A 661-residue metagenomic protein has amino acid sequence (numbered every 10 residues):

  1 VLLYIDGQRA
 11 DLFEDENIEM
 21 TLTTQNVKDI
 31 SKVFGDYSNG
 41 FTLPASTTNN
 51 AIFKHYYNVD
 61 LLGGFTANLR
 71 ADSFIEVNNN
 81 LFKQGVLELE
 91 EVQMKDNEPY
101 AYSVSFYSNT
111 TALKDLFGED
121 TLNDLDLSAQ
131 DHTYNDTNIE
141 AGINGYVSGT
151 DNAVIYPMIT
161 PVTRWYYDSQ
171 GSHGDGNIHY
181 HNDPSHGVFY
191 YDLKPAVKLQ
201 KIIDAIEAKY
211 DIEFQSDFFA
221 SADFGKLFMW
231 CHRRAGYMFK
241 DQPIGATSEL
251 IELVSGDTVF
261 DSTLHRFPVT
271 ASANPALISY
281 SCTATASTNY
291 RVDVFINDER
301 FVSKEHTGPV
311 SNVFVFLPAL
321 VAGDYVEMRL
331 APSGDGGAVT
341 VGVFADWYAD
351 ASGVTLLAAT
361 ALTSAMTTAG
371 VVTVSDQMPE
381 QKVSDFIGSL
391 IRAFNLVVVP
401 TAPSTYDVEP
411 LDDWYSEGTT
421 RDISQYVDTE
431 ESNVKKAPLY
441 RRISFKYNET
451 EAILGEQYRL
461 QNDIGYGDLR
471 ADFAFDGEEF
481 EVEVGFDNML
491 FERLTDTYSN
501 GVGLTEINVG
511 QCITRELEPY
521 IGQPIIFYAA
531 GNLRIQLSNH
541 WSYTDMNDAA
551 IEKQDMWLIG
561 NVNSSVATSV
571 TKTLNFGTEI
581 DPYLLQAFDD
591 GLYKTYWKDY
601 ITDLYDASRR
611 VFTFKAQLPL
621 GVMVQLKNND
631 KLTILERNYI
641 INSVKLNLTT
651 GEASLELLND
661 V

Functional and structural regions predicted by a protein language model:
V1-V259, V341-A369, V374-I391, D413-D422 (+7 more regions): Polar, S/T/G-rich
F74, E327, L632-T633: Hydrophobic beta-strand signal
N78-N80, E299, I634-R637: Glycine-centered tight beta-turn/hairpin loop motif at sheet-sheet or coil-to-beta transitions
K83-E91, R637-N647: Short beta-strand-centered aromatic/proline hotspots
K240-S272, L277-A365: Extracellular jelly-roll beta-sandwich "head" domains, especially the C-terminal globular C1q domain
S384, R392-T401: Bacterial peptidoglycan biogenesis and beta-lactam-recognition machinery
T405-P410: Minor-groove-contacting beta-hairpin "wing" of winged helix-turn-helix DNA-binding domains
F614-L618, V622-D630, L635-R637, I641: Extracellular low-complexity, Gly/Ser/Thr-rich intrinsically disordered linkers and protease-sensitive activation/hinge
